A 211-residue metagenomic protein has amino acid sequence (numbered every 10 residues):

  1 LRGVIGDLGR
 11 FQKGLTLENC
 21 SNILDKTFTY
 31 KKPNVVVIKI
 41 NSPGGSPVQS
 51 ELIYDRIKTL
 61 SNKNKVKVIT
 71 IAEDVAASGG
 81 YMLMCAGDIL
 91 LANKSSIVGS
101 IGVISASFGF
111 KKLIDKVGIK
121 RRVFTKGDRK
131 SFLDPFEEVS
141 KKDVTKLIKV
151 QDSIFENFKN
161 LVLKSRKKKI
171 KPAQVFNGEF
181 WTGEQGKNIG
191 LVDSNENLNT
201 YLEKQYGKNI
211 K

Functional and structural regions predicted by a protein language model:
L1-V66, V75-M82, A86-S165, K211: Small-residue-centered hinge/linker elements
I69-A77, V175-E179: Glycine-rich beta-to-alpha transition loops that act as phosphate-gripper elements at the mouths of alpha/beta enzyme
A72, G102, V150, G178 (+1 more regions): Small/polar loops that bind or transfer phosphate-bearing groups
G79-G80, F180-E184: Acidic, divalent-metal-coordinating active-site segment for phosphoryl/phosphodiester hydrolysis, typified by short
M84, G186-K187: Hydrophobic residues within well-ordered alpha-helices
G87-L90, G190-S194: Alpha-to-beta junction loops
I148-K169, A173, F180, L191-K211: C-terminal long alpha-helix characteristic of the crotonase
